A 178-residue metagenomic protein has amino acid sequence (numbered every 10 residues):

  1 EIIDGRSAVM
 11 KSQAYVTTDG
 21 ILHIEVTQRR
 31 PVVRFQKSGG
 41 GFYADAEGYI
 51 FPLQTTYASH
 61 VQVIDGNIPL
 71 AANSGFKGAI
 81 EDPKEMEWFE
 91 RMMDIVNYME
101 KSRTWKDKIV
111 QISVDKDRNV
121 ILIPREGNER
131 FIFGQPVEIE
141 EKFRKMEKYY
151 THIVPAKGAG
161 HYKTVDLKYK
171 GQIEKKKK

Functional and structural regions predicted by a protein language model:
D4-G5, M10-K178: Charged, solvent-exposed interaction patches on well-folded alpha/beta domains that mediate macromolecular contacts
